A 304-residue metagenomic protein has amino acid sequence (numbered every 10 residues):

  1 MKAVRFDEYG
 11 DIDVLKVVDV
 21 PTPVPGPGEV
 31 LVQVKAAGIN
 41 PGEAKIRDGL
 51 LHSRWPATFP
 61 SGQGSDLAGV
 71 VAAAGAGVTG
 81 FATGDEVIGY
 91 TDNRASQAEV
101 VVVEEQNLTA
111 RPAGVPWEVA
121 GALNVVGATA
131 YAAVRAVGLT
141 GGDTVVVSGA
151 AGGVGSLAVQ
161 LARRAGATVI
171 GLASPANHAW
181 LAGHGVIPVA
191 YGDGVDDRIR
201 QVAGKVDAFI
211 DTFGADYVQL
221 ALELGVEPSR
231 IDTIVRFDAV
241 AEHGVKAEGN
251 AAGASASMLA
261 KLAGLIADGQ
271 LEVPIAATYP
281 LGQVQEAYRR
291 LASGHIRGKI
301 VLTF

Functional and structural regions predicted by a protein language model:
A3, L67, A130, V284-A287 (+1 more regions): Non-catalytic, hydrophobic alpha-helical segments
P21-I39, L51-T91: Glycine-rich beta-strand-centered segment in the early N-terminal region that forms part of a ligand/cofactor-binding
Q33, L259-F304: C-terminal hydrophobic helical "lid"/dimerization subdomain of Rossmann-like NAD(P)H-dependent oxidoreductases
P56, I88-G149: NAD(P)H dinucleotide-binding glycine-rich loop of Rossmann-like/cofactor-binding domains, especially the beta1-alpha1
A82, L123-G192: Mid-domain Rossmann-like dinucleotide-binding core that forms the NAD(H)/NADP(H) cofactor-binding site
G84, A98, G142, K205-D207 (+2 more regions): Local beta-strand N-terminus motif with an aromatic residue
I170, A182-E248: Glycine-rich cofactor phosphate-binding loops and adjacent beta1-alpha1 units of small-molecule cofactor enzyme domains
